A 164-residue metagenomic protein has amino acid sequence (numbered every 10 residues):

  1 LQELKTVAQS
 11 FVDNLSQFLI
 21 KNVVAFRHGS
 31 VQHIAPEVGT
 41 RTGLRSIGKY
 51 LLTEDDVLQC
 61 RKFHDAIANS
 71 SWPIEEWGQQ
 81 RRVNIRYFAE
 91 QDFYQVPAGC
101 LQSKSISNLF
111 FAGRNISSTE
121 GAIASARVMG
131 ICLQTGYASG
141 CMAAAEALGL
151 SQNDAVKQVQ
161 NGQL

Functional and structural regions predicted by a protein language model:
L1-L164: Flavin (FAD/FMN)-binding glycine-rich loop and adjacent Rossmann-like elements that form
